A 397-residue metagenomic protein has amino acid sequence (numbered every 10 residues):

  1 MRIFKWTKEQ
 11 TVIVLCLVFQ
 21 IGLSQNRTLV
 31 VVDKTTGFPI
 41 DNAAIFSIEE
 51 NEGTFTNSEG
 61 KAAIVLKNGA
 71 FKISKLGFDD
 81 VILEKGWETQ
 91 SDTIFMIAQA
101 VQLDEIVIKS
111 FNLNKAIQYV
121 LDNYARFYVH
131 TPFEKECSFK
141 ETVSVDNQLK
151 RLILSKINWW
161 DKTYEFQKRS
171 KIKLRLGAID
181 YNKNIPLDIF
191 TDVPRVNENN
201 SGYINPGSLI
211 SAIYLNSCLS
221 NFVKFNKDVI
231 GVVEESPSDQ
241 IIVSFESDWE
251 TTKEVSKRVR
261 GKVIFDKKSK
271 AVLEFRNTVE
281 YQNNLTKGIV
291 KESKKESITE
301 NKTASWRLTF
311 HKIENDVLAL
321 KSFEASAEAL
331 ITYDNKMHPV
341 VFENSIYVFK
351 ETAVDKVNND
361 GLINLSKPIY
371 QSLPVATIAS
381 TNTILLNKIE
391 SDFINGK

Functional and structural regions predicted by a protein language model:
M1-V30: Bacterial Sec-dependent N-terminal signal peptides
R27, K34-E49: Short, ordered, surface-exposed loop/turn motifs in non-cytosolic proteins
R27-K34, G60, I94, I106: A short, amphipathic beta-strand motif
I40-F46, K72-S74, I94, L103-F111 (+1 more regions): N-terminal secretion/transport leader regions
E50-K61: Short, acidic Ser/Thr/Gly-rich low-complexity loop/linker segments typical of extracellular and cell-surface proteins
K72-L83: A short, solvent-exposed loop/turn motif at the edges and junctions of modular extracellular/periplasmic domains
F95-V229, V233-D239, V290, S297-K397: Surface-exposed, low-complexity/disordered segments and acidic/polar micro-motifs at processing/linker regions
I213-V279: Extended beta-strand-rich segments in extracellular/periplasmic secretory proteins, especially within noncatalytic
